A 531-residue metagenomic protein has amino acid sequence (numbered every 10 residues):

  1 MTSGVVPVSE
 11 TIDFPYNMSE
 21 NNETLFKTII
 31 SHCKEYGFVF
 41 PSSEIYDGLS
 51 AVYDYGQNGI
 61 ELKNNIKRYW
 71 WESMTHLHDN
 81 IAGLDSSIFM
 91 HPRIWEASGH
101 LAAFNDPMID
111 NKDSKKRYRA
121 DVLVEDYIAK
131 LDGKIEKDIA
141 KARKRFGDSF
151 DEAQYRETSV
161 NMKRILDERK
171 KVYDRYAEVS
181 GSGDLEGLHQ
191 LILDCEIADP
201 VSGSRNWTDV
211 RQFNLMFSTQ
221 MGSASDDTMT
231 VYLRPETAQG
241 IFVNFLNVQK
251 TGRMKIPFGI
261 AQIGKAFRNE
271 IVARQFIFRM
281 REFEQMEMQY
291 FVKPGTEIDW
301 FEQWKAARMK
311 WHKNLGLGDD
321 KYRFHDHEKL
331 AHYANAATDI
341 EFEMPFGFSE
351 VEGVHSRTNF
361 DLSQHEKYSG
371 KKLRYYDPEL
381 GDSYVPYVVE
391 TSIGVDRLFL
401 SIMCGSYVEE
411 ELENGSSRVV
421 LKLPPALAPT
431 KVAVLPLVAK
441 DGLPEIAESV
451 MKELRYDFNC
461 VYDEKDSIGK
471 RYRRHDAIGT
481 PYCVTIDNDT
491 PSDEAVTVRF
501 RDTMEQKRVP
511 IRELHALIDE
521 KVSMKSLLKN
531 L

Functional and structural regions predicted by a protein language model:
M1-N17: N-terminal amphipathic/basic-hydrophobic helices that include classical n-h-c signal peptides and signal-anchor
I12-L531: NTP/phosphate- and nucleic-acid-binding module
